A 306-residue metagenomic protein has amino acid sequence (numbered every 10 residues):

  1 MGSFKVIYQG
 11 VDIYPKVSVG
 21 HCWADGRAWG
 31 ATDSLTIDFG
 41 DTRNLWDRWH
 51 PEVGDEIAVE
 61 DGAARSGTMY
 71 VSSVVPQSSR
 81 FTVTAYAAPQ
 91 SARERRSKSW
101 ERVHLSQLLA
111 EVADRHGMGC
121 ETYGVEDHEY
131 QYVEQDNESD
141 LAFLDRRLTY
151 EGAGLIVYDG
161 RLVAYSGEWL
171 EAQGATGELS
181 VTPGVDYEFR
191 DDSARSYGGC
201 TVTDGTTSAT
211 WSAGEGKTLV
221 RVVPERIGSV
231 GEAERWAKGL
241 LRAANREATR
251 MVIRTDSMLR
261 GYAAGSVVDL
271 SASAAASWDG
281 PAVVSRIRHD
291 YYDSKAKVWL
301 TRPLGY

Functional and structural regions predicted by a protein language model:
M1-A92, G184, R250: Assembly/oligomerization scaffold segments
M1-Y8, R48, V157-D159, S166-S294: Acidic, small/polar-enriched beta strand-loop surface segments
I7-Q9, D25, D38-G40, E60-G62 (+10 more regions): A structural detector for beta-sheet-dominated domains
I37, S97-C120, Q135-D159, V202 (+1 more regions): Amphipathic, non-transmembrane alpha-helical segments in extracytoplasmic/periplasmic proteins
W46-V59, R93-V103, L179, A263-S271: Extended Gly/Ser/Thr-rich low-complexity repeat segments, especially those forming or decorating extracellular
E60-A85, D269-S294, W299: Short beta-strand and beta-hairpin "edge-sheet" elements
R80, A87-A88, T122-S193: Short beta-strand-centered interaction patches in the first periplasmic/extracellular domains of large envelope
K98-R102, L300-Y306: Glycine- and charge-enriched low-complexity intrinsically disordered segments
